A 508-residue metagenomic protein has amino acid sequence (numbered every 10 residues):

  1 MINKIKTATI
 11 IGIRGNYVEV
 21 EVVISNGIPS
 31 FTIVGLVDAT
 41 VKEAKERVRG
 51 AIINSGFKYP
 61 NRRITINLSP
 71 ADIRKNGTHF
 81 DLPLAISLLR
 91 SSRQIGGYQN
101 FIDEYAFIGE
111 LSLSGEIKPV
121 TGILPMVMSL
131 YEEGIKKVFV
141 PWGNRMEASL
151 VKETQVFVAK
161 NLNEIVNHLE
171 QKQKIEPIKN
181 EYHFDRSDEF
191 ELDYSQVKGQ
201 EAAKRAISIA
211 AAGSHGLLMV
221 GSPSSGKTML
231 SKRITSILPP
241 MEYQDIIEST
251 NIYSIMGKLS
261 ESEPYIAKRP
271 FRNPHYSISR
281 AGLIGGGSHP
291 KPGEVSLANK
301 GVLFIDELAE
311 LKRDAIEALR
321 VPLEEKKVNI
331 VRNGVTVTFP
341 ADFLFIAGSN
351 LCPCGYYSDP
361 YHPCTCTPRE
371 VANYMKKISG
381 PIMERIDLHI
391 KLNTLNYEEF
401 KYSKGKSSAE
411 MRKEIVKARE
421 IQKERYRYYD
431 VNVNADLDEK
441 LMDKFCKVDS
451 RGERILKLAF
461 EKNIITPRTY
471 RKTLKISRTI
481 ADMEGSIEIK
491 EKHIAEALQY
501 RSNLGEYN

Functional and structural regions predicted by a protein language model:
M1-L218, S222-S225, I266, V331 (+2 more regions): Peripheral, non-AAA+ core regions of ATP-driven protein-machinery
V34-K45, P60, N67-G77, P290 (+1 more regions): Basic, amphipathic alpha-helical bundle interface domains used for macromolecular binding and assembly
Y59-R62, F101-I102, E132-G134, K152 (+9 more regions): Short loop/turn elements that form and flank the Walker-type P-loop nucleotide-binding site in RecA-like NTPase cores
I108, A159, F304-L311: Hydrophobic residues in beta-strands of the RecA-like P-loop NTPase core, especially within AAA+ ATPase
Q171-I209, G213, P240-V295: P-loop NTPase nucleotide-binding/switch module
L218-L259, E325: Walker A/P-loop
K300, D306-L308, A318: Walker B catalytic acidic pair
